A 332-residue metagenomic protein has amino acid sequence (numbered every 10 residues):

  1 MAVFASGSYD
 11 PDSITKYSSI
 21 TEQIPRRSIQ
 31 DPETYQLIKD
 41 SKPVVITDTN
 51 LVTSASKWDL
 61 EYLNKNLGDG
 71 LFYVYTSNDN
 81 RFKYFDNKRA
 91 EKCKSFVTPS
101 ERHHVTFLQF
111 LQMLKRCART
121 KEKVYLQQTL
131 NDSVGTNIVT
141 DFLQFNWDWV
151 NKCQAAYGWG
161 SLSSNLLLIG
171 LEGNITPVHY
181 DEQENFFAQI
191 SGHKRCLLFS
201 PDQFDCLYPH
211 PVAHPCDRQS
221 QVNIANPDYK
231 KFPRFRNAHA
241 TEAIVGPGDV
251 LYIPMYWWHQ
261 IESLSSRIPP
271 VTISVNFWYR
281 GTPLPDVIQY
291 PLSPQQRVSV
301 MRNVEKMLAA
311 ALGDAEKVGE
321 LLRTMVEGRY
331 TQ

Functional and structural regions predicted by a protein language model:
M1-V250, W258-Q332: N-terminal accessory scaffold of Fe(II)-dependent oxygenases
